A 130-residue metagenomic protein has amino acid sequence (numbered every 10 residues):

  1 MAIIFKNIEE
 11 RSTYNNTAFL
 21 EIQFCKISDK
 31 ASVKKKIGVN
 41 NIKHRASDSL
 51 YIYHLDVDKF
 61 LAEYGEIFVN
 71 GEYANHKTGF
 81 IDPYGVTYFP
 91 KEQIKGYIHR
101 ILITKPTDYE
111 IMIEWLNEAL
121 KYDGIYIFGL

Functional and structural regions predicted by a protein language model:
M1-E114, E118-Y122, L130: Acidic (Asp/Glu-rich) sequence patches and key acidic residues that form negatively charged surfaces used
